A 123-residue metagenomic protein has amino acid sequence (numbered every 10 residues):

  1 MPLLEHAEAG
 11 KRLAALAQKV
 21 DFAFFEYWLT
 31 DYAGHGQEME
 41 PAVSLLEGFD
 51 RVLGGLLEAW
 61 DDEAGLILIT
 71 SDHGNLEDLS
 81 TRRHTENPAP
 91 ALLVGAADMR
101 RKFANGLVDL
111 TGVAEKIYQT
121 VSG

Functional and structural regions predicted by a protein language model:
M1-G123: Feature captures the catalytic ectodomains and active-site-proximal regions of enzymes that hydrolyze or transfer
